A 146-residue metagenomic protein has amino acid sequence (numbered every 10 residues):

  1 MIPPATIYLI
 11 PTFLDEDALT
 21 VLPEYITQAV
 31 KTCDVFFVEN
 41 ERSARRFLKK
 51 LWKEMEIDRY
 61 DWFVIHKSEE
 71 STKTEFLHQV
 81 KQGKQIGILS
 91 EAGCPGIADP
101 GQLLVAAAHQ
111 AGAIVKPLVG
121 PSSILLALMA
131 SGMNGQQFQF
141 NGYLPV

Functional and structural regions predicted by a protein language model:
M1-I65: Glycine-rich, flexible N-terminal cofactor/catalytic loop recognition
T6-I10, Q82-S90, F138: Generic beta-sheet signal
Y8, L103-V146: Class I SAM-dependent methyltransferase SAM-binding "motif I" and its flanking Rossmann-like core
V38-E39, S90, V115-G120: General beta-strand structural signal in soluble alpha/beta enzymes
R42-A44, G93-C94, S123: Alpha-helix capping/helix-boundary segments
K49, H66-H78: Short, structured surface patches at the beginning of a domain
F63-E70, Y143-P145: Conserved helicase motor
K73-V115: Glycine/small-residue-rich loop that forms an oxyanion/phosphate-binding "nest" at active or ligand-binding sites
